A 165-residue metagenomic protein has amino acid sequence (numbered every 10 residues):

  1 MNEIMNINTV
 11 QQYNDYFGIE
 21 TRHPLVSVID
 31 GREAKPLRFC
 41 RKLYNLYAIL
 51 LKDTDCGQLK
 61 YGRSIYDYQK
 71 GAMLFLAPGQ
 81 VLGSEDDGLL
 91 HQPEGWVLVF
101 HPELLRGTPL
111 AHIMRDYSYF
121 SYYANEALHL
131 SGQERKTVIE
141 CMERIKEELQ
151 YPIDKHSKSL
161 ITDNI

Functional and structural regions predicted by a protein language model:
M1-K60, S64-D67: Generic protein-terminus/edge-of-domain signal
V28, I49, M73-F75, V97-V99 (+1 more regions): Conserved hydrophobic/aromatic beta-strand scaffold that supports enzyme active sites
L46, K70, Q92-E94: A structure-centric signal for secondary-structure junctions around beta-strands
T54, P78-Q80, F100-P102: Residues immediately flanking
R63-A77: Short acidic-glycine-tyrosine-enriched beta hairpin
L74, G79-E85, L105-R106: Histidine-centered metal-chelating micro-motifs
D87-Y151: A hydrophobic/aromatic-rich effector-binding and dimerization subdomain of bacterial HTH-type transcriptional regulators
Y151-N164: All-alpha amphipathic helical-bundle segments outside canonical DNA-binding/catalytic cores that form hydrophobic
